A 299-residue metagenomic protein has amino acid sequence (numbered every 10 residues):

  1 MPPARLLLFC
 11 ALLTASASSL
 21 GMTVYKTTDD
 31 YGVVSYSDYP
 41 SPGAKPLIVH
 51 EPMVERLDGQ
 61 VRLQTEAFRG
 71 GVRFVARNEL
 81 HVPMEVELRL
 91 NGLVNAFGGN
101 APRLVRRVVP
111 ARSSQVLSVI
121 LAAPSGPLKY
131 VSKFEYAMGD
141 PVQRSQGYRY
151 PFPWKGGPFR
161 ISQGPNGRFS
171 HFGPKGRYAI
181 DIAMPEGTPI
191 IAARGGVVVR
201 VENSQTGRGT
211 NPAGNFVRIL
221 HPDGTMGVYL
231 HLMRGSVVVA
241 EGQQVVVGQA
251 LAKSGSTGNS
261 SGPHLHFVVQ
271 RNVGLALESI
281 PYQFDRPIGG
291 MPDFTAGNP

Functional and structural regions predicted by a protein language model:
L7-S16: Bacterial N-terminal signal peptides
A17-V116, S125-K129: Short, cationic interaction patches enriched in Lys/Arg with P/S/T/G and frequent prolines that mark the mature domain
I120, V201-S204, A250, G255-S256: Short, surface-exposed secondary-structure boundary micro-motifs
L121-G156: Terminal connector regions
Q146-P165, H171, K175, E186 (+4 more regions): Acidic, glycine-rich catalytic/binding loops that coordinate metals and/or anionic ligands
S162, V197-V199, A252, Q270: Conserved positions in beta-strands of structured domains
A193-V238: Zn2+-dependent peptidoglycan hydrolase active-site motif and core
F216-V217, V245-G258: Short hydrophobic beta/alpha edge segments that flank linear recognition/processing sites
